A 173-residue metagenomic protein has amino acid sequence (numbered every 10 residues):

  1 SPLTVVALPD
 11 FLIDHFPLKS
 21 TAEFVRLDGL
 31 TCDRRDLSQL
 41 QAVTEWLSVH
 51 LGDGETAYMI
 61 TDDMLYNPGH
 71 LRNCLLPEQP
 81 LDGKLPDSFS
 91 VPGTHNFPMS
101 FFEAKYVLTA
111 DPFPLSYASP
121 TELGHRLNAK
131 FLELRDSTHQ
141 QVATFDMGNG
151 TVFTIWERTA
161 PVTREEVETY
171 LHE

Functional and structural regions predicted by a protein language model:
S1-P2, T163: Short, acidic Gly/Pro/Ser/Thr-rich loop/turn segments
P2-V49, T61-G69: Membrane-proximal, lumen/periplasm-facing interface regions of secretory-pathway glyco- and lipid-modifying enzymes
L47-L51, L75, D111: Sec/Tat-exported extracytoplasmic proteins
H50, L71, I155-E157: A generic structural signal for ordered secondary structure
D53, Y58-A104, L115-L132: Extracytoplasmic
F102-E173: Aromatic/acidic, Gly/Pro-rich catalytic loop(s) in extracytoplasmic/lumenal soluble domains of multi-pass membrane
